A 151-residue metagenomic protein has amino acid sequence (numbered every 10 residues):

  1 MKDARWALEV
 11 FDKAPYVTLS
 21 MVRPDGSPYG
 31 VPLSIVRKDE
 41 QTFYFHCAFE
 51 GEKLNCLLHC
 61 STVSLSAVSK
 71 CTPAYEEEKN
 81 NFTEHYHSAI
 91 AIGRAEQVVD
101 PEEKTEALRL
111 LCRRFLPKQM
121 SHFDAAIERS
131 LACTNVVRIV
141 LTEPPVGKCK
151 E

Functional and structural regions predicted by a protein language model:
M1-T18: Short, basic/aromatic recognition patches
D12-A14, P28-G30, K38-E40, L58-T62 (+2 more regions): Short connector loops at helix/strand junctions that flank enzyme active sites, especially segments positioning acidic
A14-F49, L65: Short beta-strand segments
T18, Y44, S64, I92 (+1 more regions): Beta-strand secondary-structure signal
E40-K53, Y86-Q97: N-terminal short leaders/motifs
E50-L54, S64, P73: Histidine-centered metal-chelating micro-motifs
L54-H59, E76-E77: A short, polar/proline- and glycine-enriched secondary-structure boundary/capping micro-motif
K70-E151: Charged, gly/pro-rich active-site loop segments
